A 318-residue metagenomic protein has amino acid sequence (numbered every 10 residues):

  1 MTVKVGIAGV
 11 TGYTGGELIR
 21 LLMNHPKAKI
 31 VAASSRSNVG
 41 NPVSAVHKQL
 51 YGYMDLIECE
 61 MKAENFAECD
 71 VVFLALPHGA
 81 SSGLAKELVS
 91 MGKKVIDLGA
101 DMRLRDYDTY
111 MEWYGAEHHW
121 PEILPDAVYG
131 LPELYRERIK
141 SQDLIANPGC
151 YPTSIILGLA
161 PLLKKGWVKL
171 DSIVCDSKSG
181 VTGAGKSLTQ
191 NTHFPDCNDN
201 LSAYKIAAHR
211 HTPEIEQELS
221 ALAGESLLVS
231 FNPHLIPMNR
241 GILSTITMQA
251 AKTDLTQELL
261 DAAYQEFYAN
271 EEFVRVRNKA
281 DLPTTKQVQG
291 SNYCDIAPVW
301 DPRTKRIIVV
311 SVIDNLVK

Functional and structural regions predicted by a protein language model:
M1-D199, Y204-I206, Q287, V299-R303: N-terminal Rossmann-like NAD(P) cofactor-binding subdomain of oxidoreductases, focused on the glycine-rich
I19, I156-A160, T212-E216, D261 (+2 more regions): Predominant activation on well-ordered alpha-helical scaffold segments within soluble catalytic domains
M23-K27, K164-V168, H209, Q217-G224 (+4 more regions): Generic secondary-structure signature for well-ordered alpha-helical cores
I30, L170-V174, S226-S230, F273-N278: A short coil-to-beta-strand element that immediately follows conserved catalytic motifs
M54, A127, L227, N292-C294: Short beta-strand or tight-loop elements that sit immediately N-terminal to catalytic metal-binding acidic residues
S154-I155, T182-K186, M238-I242, L255-Q257: Short acidic/glycine-rich loop or secondary-structure boundary segments that cap or lie
A208-N239, L243-T245: Oxyanion-binding "anion nests"
S244-K318: C-terminal active-site/capping subdomain that shapes the small-molecule cofactor and substrate pocket of enzyme
